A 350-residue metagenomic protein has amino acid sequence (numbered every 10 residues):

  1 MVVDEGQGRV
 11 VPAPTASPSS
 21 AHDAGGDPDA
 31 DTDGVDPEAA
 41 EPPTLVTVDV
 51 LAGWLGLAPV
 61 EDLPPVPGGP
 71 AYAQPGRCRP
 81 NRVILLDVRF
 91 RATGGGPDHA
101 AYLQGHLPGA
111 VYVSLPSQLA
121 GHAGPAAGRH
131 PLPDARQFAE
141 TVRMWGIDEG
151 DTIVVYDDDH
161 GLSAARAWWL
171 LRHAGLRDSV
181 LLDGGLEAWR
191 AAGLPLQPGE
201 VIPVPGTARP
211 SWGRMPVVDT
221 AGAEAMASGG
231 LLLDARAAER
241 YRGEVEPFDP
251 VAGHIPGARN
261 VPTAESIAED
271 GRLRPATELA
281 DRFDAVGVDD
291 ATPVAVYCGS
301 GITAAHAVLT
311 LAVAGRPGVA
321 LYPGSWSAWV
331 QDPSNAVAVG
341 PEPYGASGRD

Functional and structural regions predicted by a protein language model:
M1-D350: Cytosolic catalytic domains that perform sulfur/thiol-centered chemistry
